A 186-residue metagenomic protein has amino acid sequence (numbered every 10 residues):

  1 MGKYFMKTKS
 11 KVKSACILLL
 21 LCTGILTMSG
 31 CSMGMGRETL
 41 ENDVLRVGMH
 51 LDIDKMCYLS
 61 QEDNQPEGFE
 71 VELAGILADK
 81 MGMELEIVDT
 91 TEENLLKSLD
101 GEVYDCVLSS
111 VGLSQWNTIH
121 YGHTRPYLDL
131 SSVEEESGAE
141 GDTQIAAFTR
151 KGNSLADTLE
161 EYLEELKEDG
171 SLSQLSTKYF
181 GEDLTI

Functional and structural regions predicted by a protein language model:
Y4-I17: Bacterial N-terminal signal peptides that target proteins for export
L26-G30: C-terminal motif of bacterial Sec signal peptides marking the signal peptidase cleavage site
M33-M35, T158-I186: Ligand-binding clefts/hinges and TM-proximal coupling segments of bilobed small-molecule sensing domains
R37-V111: Extracytoplasmic small-molecule ligand-binding "clamshell" domains of the periplasmic binding protein/Venus flytrap
F69, L73, K151-E165: Short amphipathic alpha-helical coupling segments at ligand-binding clamshell hinges and other catalytic/signaling
K97, L108-G122, S137, Y179: A ligand-binding cleft/hinge motif common to bilobed small-molecule-binding domains
Y121-E140: Short beta-strand->loop
E134-T158: A bilobed periplasmic-binding-protein/Venus flytrap-type ligand-binding module shared by bacterial periplasmic
